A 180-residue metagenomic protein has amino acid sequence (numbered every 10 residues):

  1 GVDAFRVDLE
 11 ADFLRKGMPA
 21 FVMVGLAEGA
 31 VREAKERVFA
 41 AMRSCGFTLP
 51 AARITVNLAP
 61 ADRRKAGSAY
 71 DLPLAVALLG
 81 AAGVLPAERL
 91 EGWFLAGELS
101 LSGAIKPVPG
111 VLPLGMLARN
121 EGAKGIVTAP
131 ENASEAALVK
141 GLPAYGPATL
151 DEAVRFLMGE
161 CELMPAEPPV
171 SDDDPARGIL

Functional and structural regions predicted by a protein language model:
G1-L180: Peripheral, non-AAA+ core regions of ATP-driven protein-machinery
